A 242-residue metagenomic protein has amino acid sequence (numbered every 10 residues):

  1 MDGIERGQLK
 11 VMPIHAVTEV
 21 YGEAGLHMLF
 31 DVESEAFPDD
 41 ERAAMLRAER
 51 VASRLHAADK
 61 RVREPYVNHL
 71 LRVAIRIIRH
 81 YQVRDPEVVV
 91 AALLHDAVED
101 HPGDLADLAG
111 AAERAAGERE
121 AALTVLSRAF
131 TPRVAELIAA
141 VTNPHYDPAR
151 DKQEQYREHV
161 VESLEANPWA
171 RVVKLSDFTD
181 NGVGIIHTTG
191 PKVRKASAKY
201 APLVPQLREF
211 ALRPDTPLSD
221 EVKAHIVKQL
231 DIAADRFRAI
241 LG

Functional and structural regions predicted by a protein language model:
M1-G242: Active-site helical microenvironments for divalent-metal-assisted chemistry
